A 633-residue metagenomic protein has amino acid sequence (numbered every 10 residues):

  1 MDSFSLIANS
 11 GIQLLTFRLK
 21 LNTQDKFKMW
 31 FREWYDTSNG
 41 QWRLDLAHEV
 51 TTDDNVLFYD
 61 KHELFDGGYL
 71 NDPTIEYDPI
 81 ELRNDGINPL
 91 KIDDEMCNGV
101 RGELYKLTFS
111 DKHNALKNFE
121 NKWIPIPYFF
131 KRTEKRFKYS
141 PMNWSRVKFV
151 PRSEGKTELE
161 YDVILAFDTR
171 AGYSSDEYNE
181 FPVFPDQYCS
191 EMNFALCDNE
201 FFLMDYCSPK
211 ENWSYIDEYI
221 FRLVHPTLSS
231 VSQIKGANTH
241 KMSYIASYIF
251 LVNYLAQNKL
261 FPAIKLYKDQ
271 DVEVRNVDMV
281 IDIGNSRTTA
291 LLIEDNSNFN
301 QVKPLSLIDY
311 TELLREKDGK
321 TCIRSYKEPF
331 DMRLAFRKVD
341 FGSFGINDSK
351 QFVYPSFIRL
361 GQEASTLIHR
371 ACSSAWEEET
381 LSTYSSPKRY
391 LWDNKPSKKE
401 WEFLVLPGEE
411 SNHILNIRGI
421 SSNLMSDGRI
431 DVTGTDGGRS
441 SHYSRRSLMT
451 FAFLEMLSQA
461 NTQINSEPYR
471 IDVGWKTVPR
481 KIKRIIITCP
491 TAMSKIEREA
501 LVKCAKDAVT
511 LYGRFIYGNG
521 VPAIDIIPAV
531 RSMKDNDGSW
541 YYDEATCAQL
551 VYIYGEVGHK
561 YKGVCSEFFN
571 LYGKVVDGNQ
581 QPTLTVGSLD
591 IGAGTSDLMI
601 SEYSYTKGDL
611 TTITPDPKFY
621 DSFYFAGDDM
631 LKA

Functional and structural regions predicted by a protein language model:
D2-F4, Q13-R18, M29-E33, V163 (+3 more regions): Gly/Thr-rich phosphate-binding beta-strand-loop-beta motif of the actin/hexokinase/Hsp70
D2-G236, I308-P479, C489: Phosphate-binding loop and its immediate beta->loop->alpha context in nucleotide/phosphate-handling enzymes
K106-F109, L116, N296-D331, Y605-A633: Short glycine-rich, Thr/Ser-proximal phosphate-binding strand/loop in the N-terminal lobe of ATP-dependent enzymes
Y188-L291: Charged, compositionally biased non-catalytic regions
K241-A256, E379-T383, S440-I464, S494-L501 (+3 more regions): Phosphate/oxyanion-binding active-site loops and adjacent basic polyanion-contact surfaces
S247-N276, G518-V586: Conserved phosphate-binding catalytic cores of ATP/NTP-utilizing and phosphoryl-transfer enzymes
V274-S306, Y310, N465, V473-W475 (+4 more regions): Extended, regular secondary-structure scaffolds
I482-A500: Glycine-rich phosphate-binding loops at beta-strand->alpha-helix junctions
